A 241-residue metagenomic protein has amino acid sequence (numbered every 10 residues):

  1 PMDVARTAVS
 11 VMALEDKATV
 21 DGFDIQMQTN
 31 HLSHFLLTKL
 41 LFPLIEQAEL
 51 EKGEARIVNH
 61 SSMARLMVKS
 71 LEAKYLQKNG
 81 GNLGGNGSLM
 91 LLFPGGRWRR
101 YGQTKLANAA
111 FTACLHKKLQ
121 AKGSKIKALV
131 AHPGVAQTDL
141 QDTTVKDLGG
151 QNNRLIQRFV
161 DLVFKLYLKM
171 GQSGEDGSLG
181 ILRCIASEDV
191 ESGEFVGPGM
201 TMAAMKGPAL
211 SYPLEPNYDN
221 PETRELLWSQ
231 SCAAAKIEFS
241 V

Functional and structural regions predicted by a protein language model:
P1-G150, I237-V241: Rossmann-fold NAD(P)H-dependent dehydrogenase/reductase core
E15-V20, S88-F93, Q157-D161, A204-S211: Surface-exposed beta-strand-to-loop junctions that form interaction patches on eukaryotic regulatory domains
T19, G53, G177, T223-L227: Alpha-helical interaction elements in eukaryotic regulators
M27-N30, R100-K105, K169-G174, N220 (+1 more regions): Aromatic-acidic/polar surface patches that form glycan- and anion
N108-F111, G177-I181, L227, S231: Alpha-helical packing segments of well-folded alpha/beta enzyme cores
L148-Q151, P216, L227: A catalytic-pocket lid/entrance helix-loop region that shapes and gates access to the active site across common
Q157-L210, P221-T223: C-terminal helical subdomain
L226-V241: C-terminal helix/juxtamembrane-tail motif
